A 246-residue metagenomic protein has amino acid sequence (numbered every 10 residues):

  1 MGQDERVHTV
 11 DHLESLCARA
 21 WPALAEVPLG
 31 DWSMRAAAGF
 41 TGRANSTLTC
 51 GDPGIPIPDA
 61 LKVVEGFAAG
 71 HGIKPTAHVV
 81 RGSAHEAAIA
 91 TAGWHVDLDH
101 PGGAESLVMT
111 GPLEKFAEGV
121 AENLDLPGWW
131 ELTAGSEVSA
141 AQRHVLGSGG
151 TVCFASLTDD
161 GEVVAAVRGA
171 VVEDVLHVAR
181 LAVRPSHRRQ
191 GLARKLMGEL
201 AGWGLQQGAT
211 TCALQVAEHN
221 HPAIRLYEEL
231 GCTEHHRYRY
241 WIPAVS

Functional and structural regions predicted by a protein language model:
M1-H71, E86: N-terminal charged segments
F40-S46, G103-E105, V171-A179, R188: A conserved beta-turn-beta hairpin within the catalytic core of GNAT-like acetyltransferases that forms part
L48-G54, L181-R188, A217: A short, internal acetyl-CoA/4′-phosphopantetheine-binding micro-motif in the GNAT/acyltransferase core
P53-G128, C153, W241-I242: Acyl-donor-binding surface of acyltransferase catalytic domains
I57-E65, V183-P185, R189-G202, Q206 (+1 more regions): Conserved acetyl-CoA-binding loop-helix of GNAT-fold acetyltransferases
H71-R81, G204-Q215: Conserved GNAT acetyl-CoA-binding A-motif
S83-L98, R194, E218-R237, A244: Conserved active-site alpha-helix within GNAT-family acetyltransferase domains
A117-A182: Flexible, substrate/cofactor-facing loop regions flanked by secondary structure within enzyme catalytic domains
